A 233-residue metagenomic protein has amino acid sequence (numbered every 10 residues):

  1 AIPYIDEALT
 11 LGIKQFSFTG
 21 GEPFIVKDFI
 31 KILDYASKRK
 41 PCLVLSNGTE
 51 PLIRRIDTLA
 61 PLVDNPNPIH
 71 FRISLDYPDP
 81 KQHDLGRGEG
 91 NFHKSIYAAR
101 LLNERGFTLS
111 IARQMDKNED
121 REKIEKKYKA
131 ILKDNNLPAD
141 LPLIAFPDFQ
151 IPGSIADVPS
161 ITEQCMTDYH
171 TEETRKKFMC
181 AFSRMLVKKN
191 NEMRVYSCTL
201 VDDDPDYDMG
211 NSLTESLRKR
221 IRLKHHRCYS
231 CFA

Functional and structural regions predicted by a protein language model:
A1, P78-L85, R105-Q114, D134-P142 (+2 more regions): Short flexible/disordered coil segments
A1-P3, G21-N65, F71, L75-K94 (+2 more regions): Canonical radical SAM enzyme core domain
I2-G20: Short Fe-S-cluster ligation motifs
D6-E7, L59-L62, E173-R175: Short, flexible, glycine/charge-rich loop motifs used to bind or transfer phosphoryl groups or to couple energy/partner
L11-S17, R39-L43, P66-L75, G90-D157: Conserved C-terminal portion of the radical SAM core fold that forms the substrate/S-adenosylmethionine-binding
L62-P68, I96, I161-T171: A polyampholytic, Gly/Pro-enriched intrinsically disordered region
Q150-A233: Accessory C-terminal segments flanking Radical SAM cores
